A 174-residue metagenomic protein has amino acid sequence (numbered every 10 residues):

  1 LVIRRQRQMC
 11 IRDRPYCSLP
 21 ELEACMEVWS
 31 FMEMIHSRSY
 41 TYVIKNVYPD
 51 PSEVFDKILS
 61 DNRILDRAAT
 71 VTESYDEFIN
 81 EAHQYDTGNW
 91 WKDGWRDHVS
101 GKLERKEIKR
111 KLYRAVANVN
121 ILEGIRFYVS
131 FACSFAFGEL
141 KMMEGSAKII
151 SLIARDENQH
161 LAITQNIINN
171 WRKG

Functional and structural regions predicted by a protein language model:
L1-I11: Single conserved hydrophobic/aromatic residue that forms the stacking wall/gate of nucleotide- or nucleobase-binding
R12-R96: Long, hydrophobic, well-ordered secondary-structure blocks that form the structural core and pocket-lining surfaces
D13-A24, I44-F55, K102-R114, A132-L152 (+1 more regions): Inter-helical turn/loop segments and adjacent helix faces that build the functional surface of alpha-helical bundle
L22-E23, S37, F127, M143-A147 (+1 more regions): Internal amphipathic alpha-helical segments of the cytochrome P450 catalytic fold
S30-R38, N120-I125, S151-A162: Generic structural signal for well-ordered, non-transmembrane alpha-helical segments in soluble/cytosolic regions
K57-L140, N158: All-alpha helical catalytic cores of prenyl diphosphate-utilizing isoprenoid enzymes
